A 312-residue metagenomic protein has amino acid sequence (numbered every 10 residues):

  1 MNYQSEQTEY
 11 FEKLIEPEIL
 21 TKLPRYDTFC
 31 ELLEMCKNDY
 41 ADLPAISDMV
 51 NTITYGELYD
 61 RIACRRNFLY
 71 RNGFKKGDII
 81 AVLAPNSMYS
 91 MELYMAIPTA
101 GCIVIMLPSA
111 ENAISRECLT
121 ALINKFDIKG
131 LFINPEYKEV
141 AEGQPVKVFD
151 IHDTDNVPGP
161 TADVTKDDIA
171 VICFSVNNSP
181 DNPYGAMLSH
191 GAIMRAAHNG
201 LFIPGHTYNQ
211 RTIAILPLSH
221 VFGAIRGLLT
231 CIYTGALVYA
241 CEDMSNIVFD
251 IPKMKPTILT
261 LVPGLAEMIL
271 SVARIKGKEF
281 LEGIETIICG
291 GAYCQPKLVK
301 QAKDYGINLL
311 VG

Functional and structural regions predicted by a protein language model:
E6-L14, E31-T54, A170-I172, D181: AMP-dependent adenylate-forming
T21, R25, E34, D42-G73 (+4 more regions): Conserved AMP-binding/adenylate-forming core of the ANL superfamily
P24, N156-N177, D181-N182, G205-R211: Conserved pre-ATP/AMP-binding loop-to-beta segment of ANL
R66, I79, P85-S109, F126-K129 (+4 more regions): A short helix-loop-beta submotif of the ANL/AMP-binding
I79, Y94, I105, E111-A141 (+3 more regions): Conserved ATP-dependent adenylate/AMP-binding module captured primarily in the ANL superfamily
P85, I133-E139, P256-Q301, Y305-G312: Adenylate-forming
G130-D168, M194, V272-A273: ANL superfamily adenylate-forming
M194-R211, L218-G277, G283, N308: Conserved AMP-binding/adenylation subdomain of ANL enzymes
